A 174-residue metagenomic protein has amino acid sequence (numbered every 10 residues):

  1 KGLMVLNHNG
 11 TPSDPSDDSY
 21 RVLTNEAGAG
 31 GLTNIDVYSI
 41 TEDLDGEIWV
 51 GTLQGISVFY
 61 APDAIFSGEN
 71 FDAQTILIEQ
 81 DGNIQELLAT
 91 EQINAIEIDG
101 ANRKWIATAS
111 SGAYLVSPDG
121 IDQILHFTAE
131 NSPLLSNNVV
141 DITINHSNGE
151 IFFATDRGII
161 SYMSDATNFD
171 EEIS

Functional and structural regions predicted by a protein language model:
K1-S174: Carboxylate-rich, polar loop motifs that coordinate divalent cations or form catalytic acidic clusters
